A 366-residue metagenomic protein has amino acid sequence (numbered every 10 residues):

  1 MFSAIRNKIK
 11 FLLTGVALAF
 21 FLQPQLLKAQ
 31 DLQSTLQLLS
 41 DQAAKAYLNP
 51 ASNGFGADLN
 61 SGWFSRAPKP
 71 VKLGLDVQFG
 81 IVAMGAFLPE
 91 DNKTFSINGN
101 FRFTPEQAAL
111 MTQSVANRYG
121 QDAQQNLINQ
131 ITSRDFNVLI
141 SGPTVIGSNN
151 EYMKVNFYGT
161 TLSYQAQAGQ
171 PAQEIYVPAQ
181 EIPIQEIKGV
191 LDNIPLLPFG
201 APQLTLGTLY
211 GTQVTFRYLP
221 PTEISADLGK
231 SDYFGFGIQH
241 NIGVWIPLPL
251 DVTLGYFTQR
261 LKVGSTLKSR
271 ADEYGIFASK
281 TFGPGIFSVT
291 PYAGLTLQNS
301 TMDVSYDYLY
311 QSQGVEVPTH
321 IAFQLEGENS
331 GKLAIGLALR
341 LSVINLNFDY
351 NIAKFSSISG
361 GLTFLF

Functional and structural regions predicted by a protein language model:
Q30-P202, T301-F323: A subset of solvent-exposed loop/turn segments in beta-rich extracellular surface proteins, enriched in glycine
L59-P70, G85-F87, T208-Y210, Q239-W245 (+3 more regions): Outer-membrane beta-barrel proteins
P68, F79, P202-T208, F236-H240 (+5 more regions): Residues on the lipid-exposed face of transmembrane beta-strands in outer-membrane beta-barrel proteins
L73-L75, P195-G200, L228-F236, K268-Y274 (+3 more regions): Residues that define the transmembrane beta-barrel architecture of outer-membrane proteins
A83-F87, Y218-T222, I242, Y256-K262 (+4 more regions): Transmembrane beta-strands of outer-membrane beta-barrel pores
L88, Y210-V214, W245-V252, I286-V289 (+2 more regions): Repeated loop/turn-to-beta-strand initiation elements of outer-membrane beta-barrel proteins
D91-S96, R217, S225-D232, V263-S269 (+2 more regions): Outer-membrane beta-barrel translocator domains and adjoining extracellular loop/strand segments of Gram-negative
T253-Q313: Detector for outer-membrane/organellar transmembrane beta-barrel domains, recognizing the amphipathic beta-strand
